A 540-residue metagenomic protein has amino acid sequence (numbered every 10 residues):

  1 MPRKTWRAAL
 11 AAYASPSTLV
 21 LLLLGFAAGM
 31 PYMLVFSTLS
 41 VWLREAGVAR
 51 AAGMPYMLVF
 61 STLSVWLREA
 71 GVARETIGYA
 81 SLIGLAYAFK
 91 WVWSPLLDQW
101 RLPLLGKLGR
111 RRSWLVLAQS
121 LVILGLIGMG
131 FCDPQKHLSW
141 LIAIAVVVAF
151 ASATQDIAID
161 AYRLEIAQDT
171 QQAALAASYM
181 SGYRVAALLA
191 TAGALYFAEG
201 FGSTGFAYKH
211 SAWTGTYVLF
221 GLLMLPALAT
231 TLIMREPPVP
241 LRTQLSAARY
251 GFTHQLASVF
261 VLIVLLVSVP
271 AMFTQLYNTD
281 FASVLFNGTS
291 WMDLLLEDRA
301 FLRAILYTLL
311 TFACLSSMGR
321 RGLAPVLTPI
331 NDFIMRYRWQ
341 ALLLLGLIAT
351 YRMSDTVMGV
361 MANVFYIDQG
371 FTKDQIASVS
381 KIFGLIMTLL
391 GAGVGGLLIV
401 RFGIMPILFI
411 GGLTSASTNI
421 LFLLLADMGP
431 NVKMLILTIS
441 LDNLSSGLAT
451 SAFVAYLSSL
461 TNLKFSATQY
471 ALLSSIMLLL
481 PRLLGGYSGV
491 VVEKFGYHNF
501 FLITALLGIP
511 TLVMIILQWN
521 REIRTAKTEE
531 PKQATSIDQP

Functional and structural regions predicted by a protein language model:
M1-S15, G130-W140, T154, Q168-T350 (+2 more regions): Intracellular loop-helix junctions on the cytosolic face of multi-pass helical membrane proteins
K4-Y87, P270-D280, L342-L347, Y351-F365 (+1 more regions): Helix-loop boundary and gating motifs at the non-cytosolic
L39, A153-A167, L448-N462: Intracellular juxtamembrane helix-capping segments at the cytosolic ends of symmetry-related transmembrane helices
R74, D169-S178, K373-A377, L463-L473: Loop-to-transmembrane helix entry/capping segments in MFS-fold secondary transporters and related SLC/MFSD carriers
F89-K107, L390-I407, V492-E493: Helix-to-loop junctions at the C-terminal end of transmembrane segments in multipass secondary transporters
P103, W114-K136, L413-P430: C-terminal ends and interior cores of transmembrane alpha-helices in multi-pass membrane transporters/permeases
P406-F453: C-terminal transmembrane helical hairpin of 12-TM major facilitator-type secondary transporters
L460-K494: A late C-terminal transmembrane helix in Major Facilitator Superfamily
